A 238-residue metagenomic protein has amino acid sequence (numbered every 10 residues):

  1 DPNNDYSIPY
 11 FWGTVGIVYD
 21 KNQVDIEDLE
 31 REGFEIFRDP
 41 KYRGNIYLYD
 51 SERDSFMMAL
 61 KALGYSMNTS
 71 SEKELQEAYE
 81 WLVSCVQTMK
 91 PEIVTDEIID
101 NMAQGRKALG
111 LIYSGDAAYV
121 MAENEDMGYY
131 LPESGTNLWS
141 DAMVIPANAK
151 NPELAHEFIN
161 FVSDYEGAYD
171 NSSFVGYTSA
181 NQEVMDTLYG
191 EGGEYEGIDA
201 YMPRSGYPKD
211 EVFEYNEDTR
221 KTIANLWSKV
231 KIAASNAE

Functional and structural regions predicted by a protein language model:
D1-N4, Y119-L131, G193-E196: Ligand-binding "clamshell"
D1-R106: Extracytoplasmic ligand-binding site segments that recognize negatively charged/polar headgroups
T14-V15, Q23-D25, G44, E52-F56 (+5 more regions): Solvent-exposed loop/turn segments at secondary-structure junctions within structured extracellular/periplasmic domains
D39-R43, L60-Y65, V83, Q87 (+6 more regions): Sec-exported extracytoplasmic/periplasmic mature domains
Q76-C85, E123-A147: Periplasmic-binding protein-like
D100, R204-E238: Conserved C-terminal helix/tail region of periplasmic/extracytoplasmic solute-binding proteins
A103, L109-D126: A ligand-binding cleft/hinge motif common to bilobed small-molecule-binding domains
D141, P146-Y207: Mature extracytoplasmic/periplasmic domains
